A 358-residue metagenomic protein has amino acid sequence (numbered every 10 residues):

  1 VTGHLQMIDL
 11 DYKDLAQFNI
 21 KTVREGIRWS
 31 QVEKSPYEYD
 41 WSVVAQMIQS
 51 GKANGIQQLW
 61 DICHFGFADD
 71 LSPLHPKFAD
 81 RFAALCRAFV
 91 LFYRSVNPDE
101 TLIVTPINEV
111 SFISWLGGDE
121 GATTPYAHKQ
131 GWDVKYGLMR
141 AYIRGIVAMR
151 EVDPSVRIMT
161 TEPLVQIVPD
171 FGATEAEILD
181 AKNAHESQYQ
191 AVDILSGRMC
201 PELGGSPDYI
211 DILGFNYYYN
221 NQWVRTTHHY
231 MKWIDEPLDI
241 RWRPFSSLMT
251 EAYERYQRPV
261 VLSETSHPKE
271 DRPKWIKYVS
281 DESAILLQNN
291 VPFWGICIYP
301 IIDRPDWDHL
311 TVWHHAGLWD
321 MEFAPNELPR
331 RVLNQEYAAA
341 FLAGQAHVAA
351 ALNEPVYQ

Functional and structural regions predicted by a protein language model:
V1-Q6, Y12, A16-F18, S30-Q358: Non-catalytic scaffold segments within catalytic domains of secreted glycoside hydrolases
E25-R28: Juxtamembrane transmembrane-helix termini
